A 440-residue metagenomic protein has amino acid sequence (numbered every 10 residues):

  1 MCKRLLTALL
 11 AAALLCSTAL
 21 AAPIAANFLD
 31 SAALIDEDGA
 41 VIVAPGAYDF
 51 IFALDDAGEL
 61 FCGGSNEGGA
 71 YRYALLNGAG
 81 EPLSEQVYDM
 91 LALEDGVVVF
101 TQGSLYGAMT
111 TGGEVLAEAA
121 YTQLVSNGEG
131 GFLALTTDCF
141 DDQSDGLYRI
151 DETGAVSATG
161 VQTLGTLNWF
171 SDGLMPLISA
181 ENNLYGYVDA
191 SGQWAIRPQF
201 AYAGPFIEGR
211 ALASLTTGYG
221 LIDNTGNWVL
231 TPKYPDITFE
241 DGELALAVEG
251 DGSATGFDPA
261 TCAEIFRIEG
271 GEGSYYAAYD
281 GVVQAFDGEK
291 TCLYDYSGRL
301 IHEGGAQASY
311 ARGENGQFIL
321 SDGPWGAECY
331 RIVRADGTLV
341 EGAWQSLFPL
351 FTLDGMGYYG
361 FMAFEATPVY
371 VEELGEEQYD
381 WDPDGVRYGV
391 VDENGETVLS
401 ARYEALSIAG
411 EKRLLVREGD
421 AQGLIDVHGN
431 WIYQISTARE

Functional and structural regions predicted by a protein language model:
M1-P23: Gram-positive cell-envelope targeting signals
A22-E440: Residue-level detector of conserved, function-critical positions
